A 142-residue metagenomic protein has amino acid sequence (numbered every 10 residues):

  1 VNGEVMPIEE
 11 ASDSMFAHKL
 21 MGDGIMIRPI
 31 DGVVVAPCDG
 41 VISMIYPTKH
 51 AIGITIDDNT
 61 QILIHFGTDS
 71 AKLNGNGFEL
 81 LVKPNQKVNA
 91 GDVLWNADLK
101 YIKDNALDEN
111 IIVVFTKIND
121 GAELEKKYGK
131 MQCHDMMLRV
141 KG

Functional and structural regions predicted by a protein language model:
V1-G142: Contiguous, well-folded functional domains in the mature portion of proteins
